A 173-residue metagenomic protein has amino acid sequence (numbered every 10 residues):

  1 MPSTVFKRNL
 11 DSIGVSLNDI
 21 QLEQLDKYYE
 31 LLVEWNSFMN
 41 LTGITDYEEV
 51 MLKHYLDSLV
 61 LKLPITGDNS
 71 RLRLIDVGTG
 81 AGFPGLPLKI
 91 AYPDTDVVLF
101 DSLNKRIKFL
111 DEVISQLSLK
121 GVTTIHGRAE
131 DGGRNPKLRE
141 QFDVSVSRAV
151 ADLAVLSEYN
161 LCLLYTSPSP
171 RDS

Functional and structural regions predicted by a protein language model:
M1-S3: Acidic, low-complexity proline/glycine-rich segments
V5-N69, Q116, K120: Class I SAM-dependent transferase core
T42-T45, T79, T166: Ser/Thr-centric signal marking residues that sit in or immediately flank functional binding/regulatory motifs
L59-A149, S157: Conserved SAM/SAH cofactor-binding pocket of Class I
S157-L164: A short glycine-rich, Lys/Arg-flanked "PGG" loop and its adjoining helix->strand segment in the class I
Y165-S173: Single conserved hydrophobic/aromatic residue that forms the stacking wall/gate of nucleotide- or nucleobase-binding
